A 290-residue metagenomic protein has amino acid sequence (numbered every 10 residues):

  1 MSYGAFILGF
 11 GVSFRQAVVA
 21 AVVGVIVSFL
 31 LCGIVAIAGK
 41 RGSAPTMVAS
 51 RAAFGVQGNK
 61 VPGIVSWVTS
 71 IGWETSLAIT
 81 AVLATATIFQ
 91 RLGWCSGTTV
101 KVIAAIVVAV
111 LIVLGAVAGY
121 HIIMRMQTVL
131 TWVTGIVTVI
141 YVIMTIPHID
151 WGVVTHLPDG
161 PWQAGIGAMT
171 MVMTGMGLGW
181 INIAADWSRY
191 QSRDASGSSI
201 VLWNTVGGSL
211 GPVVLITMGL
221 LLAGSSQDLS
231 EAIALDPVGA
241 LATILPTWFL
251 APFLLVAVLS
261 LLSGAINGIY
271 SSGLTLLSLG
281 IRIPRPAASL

Functional and structural regions predicted by a protein language model:
M1, V142-H148, P158-L222, T247-I266: Hydrophobic, membrane-embedded alpha-helices of multi-pass small-molecule transporters
M1-S2, V23-L31, S66-L77, V133-T145 (+3 more regions): Selective recognition of specific alpha-helical transmembrane segments in multi-pass small-molecule
F6-I37, G58-V61, G208: Extracellular loop-to-transmembrane helix junctions
L8-V12, I37, A53, V61 (+6 more regions): Membrane-water interface regions at transmembrane-helix termini and the short interhelical loops of multi-pass membrane
A44-S70, G97-K101, G239-L250, G280-I281: Transmembrane-helix boundary/entry motifs in multi-pass membrane transporters
N59-W94, V258, L262-S278: Hydrophobic transmembrane alpha-helices that form the core helical bundles of multi-pass secondary transporters
G63, R91-V117, W132-I143, T170-A184 (+2 more regions): Transmembrane alpha-helical segments of multi-pass small-molecule transport proteins
A118-T131, N182-G211, L229-G239, G268-P286: Hydrophobic, small-residue-rich membrane helices and short re-entrant helix-turn-helix hairpins that build
